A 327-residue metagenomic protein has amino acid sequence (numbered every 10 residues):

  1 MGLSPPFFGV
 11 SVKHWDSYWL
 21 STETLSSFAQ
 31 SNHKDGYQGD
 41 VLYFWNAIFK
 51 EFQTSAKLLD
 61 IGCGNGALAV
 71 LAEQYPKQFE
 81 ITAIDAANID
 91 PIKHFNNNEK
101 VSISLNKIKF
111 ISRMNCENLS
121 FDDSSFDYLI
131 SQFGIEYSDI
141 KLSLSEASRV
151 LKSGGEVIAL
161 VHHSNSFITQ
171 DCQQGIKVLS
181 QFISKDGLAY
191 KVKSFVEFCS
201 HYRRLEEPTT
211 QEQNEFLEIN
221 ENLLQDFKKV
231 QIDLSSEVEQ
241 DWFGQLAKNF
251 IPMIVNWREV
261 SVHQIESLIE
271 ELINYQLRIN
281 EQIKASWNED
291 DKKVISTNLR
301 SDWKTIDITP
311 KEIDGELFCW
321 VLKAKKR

Functional and structural regions predicted by a protein language model:
F7-E51: Class I SAM-dependent methyltransferase Rossmann-like catalytic core, especially the SAM/SAH-binding loop
L59, G64-E117: Class I SAM-dependent methyltransferase SAM/SAH-binding core
C116-L129: A short acidic, Gly/Pro-enriched loop at the edge of an enzyme's catalytic core that lines a small-molecule cofactor
Y128-K141: A short SAM/SAH-binding and catalytic strip from SAM-dependent methyltransferases
L142-S153: A short glycine-rich, Lys/Arg-flanked "PGG" loop and its adjoining helix->strand segment in the class I
G154-H163: Conserved beta-strand signature within the Rossmann-like core of class I S-adenosyl-L-methionine
L188-W303: Substrate-binding/catalytic lobe of Class I Rossmann-like enzymes that use SAM or dcSAM, i.e., the mid-to-C-terminal
T309-R327: Core SAM-dependent methyltransferase catalytic element
